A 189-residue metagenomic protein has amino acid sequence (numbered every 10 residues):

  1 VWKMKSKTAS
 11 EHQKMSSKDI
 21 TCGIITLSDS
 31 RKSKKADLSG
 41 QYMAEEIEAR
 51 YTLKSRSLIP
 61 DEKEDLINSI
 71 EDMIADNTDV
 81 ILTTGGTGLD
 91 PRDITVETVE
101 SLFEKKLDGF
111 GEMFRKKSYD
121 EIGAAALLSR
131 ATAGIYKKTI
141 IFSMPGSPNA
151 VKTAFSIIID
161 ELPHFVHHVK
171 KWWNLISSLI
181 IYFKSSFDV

Functional and structural regions predicted by a protein language model:
W2-C22, S33, S69, W173-V189: SAM-dependent methyltransferases
S10-D61: Glycine-rich phosphate/diphosphate-binding loop of Rossmann-like nucleotide-binding domains
D19-I20, D76-T78, Y136-T139: Short coil/turn connectors at secondary-structure junctions
G23-S28, V80-G86, I141-P145: Short glycine-rich or small-residue beta-strand-to-loop segments that form or flank ligand, phosphate, metal/Fe-S
S33, P91-R92, K152: Glycine/Thr-rich phosphate-binding loops of Rossmann-like dinucleotide-binding domains
K35-L38, E62-D65, E121-A126: A general structural motif
E48-T84, G88-K105: N-terminal small/polar loop signature for handling phosphorylated ligands or for N-terminal nucleophile
T95-F183, F187-V189: Proline/glycine-rich low-complexity loops and linkers
